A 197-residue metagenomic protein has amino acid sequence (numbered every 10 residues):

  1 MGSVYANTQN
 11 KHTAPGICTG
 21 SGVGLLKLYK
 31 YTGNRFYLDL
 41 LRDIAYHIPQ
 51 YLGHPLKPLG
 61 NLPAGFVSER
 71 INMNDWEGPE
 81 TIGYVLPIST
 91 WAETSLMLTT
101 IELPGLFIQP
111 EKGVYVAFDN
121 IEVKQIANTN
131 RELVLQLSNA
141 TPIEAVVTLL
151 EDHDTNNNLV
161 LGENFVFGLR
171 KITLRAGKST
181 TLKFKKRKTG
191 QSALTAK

Functional and structural regions predicted by a protein language model:
M1-N157, G162, T180-A196: Terminal, non-catalytic domain-edge segments
F167-L169, R175-S179, R187-T189: Solvent-exposed, conformationally flexible loop/turn segments
